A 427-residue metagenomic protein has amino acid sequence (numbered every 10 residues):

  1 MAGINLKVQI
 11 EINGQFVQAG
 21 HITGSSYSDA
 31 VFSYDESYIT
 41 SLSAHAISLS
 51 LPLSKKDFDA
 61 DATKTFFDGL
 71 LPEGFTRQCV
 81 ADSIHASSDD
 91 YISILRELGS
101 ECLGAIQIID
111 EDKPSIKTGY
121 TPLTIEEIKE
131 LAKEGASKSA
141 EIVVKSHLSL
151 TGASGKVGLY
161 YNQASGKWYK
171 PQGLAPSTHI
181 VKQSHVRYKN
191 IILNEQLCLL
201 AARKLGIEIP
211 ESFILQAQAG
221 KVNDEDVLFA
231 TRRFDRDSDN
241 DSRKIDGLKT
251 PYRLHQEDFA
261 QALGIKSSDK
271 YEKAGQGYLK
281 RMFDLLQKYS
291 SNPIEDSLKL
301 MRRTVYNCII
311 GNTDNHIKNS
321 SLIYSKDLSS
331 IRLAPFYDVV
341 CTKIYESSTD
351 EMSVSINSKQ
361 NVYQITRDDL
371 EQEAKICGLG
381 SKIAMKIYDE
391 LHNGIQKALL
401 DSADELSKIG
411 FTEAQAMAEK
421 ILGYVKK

Functional and structural regions predicted by a protein language model:
M1-I317, S321-K427: Phosphate/dinucleotide-binding and metal-coordinating scaffold of catalytic cores in nucleotide-dependent enzymes
